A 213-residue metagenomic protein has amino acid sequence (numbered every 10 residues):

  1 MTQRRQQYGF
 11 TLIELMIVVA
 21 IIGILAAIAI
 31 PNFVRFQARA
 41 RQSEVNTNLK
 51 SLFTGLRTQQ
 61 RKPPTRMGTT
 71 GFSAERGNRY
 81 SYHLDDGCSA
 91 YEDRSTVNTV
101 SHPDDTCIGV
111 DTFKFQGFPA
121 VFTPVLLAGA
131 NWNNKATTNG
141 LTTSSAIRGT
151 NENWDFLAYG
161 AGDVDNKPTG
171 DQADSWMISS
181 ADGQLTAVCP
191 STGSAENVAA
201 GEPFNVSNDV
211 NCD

Functional and structural regions predicted by a protein language model:
M1-F10: N-terminal leader/signal peptides at the extreme start of proteins
Q7, L25-I28, Q37-S43: Residue-level signal for short amphipathic helical patches enriched in basic/charged and nearby hydrophobic residues
Q7, V19, D155: Short coil/loop residues immediately preceding or within conserved phosphate-binding loops of NTP-utilizing enzyme
I13-N32: Alpha-helical hydrophobic helix detector
F33-N78: Conserved hydrophobic/amphipathic alpha-helical signal-anchor segments
K62-D213: Periplasmic/extracellular, small/polar-rich flexible segments of pilin-like filament-forming proteins
